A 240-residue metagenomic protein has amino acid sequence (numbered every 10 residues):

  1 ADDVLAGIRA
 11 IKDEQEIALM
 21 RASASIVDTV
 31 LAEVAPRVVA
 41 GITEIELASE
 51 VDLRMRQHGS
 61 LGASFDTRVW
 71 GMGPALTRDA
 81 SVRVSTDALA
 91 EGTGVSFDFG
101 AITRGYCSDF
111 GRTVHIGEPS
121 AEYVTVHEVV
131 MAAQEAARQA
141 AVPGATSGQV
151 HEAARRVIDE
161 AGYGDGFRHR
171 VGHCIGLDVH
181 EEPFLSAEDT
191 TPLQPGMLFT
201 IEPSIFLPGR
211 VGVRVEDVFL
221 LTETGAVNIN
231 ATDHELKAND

Functional and structural regions predicted by a protein language model:
A1-D240: Active-site neighborhoods and metal-handling regions in enzymes and metal-associated proteins
